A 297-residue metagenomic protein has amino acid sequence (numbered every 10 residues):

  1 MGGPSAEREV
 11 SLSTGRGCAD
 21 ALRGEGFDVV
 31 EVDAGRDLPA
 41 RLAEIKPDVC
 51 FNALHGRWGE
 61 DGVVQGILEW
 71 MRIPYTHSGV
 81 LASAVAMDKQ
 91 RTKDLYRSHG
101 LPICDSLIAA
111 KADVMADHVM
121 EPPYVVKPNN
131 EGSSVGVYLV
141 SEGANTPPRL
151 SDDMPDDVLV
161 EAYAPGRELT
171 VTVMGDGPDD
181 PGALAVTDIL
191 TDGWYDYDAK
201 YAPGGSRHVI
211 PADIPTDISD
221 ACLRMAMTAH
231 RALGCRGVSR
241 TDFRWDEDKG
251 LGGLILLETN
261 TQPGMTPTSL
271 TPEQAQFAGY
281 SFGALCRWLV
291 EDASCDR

Functional and structural regions predicted by a protein language model:
M1-L81, V85-M87, R91-D94, S98 (+2 more regions): ATP-binding N-terminal substructure of ATP-dependent carboxylate-amine bond-forming enzymes
V29, P74-Y75, I103, Y124 (+1 more regions): Hydrophobic beta-strand scaffold residues
L42, V85-R167, G177: Active-site nucleotide/adenylate-binding loops and adjacent lid/helix of ATP-dependent enzymes
V64-E69, Y195-P203, T261: Short, flexible, mixed-charge acidic loops at enzyme active sites
E142-R224, L251-I255: Phosphate-binding site of ATP-dependent enzymes
T216-R297: ATP-dependent carboxylate activation and anion-phosphoryl transfer catalytic cores that bind Mg-ATP to form
